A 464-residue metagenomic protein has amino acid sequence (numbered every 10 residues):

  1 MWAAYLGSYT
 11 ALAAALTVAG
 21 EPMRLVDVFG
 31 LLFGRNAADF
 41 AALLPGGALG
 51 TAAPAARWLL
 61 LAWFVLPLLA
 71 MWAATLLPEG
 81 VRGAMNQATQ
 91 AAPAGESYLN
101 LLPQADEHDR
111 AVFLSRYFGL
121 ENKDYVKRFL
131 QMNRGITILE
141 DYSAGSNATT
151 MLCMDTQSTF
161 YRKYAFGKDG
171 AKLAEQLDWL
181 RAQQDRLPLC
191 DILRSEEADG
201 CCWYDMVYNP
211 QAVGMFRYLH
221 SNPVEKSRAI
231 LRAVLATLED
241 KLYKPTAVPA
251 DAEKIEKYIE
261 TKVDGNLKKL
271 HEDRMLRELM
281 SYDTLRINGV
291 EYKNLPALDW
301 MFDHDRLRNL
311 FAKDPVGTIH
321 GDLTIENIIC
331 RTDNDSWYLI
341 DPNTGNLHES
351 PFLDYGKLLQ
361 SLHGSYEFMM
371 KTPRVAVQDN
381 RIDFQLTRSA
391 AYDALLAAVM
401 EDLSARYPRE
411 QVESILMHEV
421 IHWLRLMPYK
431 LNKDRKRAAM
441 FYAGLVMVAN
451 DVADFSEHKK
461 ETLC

Functional and structural regions predicted by a protein language model:
W63, P78-T156: Conserved alpha/beta core of the MobA/IspD/sugar-nucleotide pyrophosphorylase nucleotidyltransferase superfamily
S146-E175: ATP-binding glycine-rich loop module of kinase domains
T150-C153, W300-F352: Active-site acidic catalytic loop and adjacent metal/ATP-binding pocket of ATP-dependent phosphoryl transfer enzymes
Q184-E197: Conserved HxN/HPN-centered segment at the entrance to the catalytic loop of eukaryotic protein kinase-like domains
F216-L267, M301, R308-F311: Conserved kinase catalytic-core helix
A247-L307, A390-L396: Active-site catalytic-loop/activation-segment of kinase and kinase-like phosphoryl-transfer enzymes
T344-L403, V420-R435: Active-site activation/catalytic loop segments of kinase-like enzymes and analogous catalytic loops in related
S389-C464: ATP/Mg2+ or Mg2+-diphosphate-binding catalytic cores that bind nucleotide phosphates or diphosphates via glycine-rich
